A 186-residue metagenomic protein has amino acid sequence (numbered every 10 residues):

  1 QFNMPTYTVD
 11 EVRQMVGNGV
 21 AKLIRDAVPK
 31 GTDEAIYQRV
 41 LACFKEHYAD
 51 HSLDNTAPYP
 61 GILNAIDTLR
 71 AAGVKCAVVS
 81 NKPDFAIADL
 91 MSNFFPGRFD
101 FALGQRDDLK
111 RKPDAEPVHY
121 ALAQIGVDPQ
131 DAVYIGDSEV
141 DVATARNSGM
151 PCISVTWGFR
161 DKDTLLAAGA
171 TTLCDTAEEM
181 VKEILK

Functional and structural regions predicted by a protein language model:
Q1-Q14, V28: Active-site neighborhood of HAD-like aspartate-dependent phosphohydrolases
V9-D10, A35, D84, A88-K186: Asp-based, Mg2+/Mn2+-dependent phosphohydrolase catalytic module
V16-V20, V40-Y48, P83, F94: Hydrophobic/aromatic residues within well-ordered alpha-helical segments
G19-D33, L90, A121-L122: Helix-loop "lid/cap" segments that line or gate small-molecule binding pockets
R25-N64, A72: Metal-dependent phosphoesterase signature
S52-T56, N81, K110: Short, flexible loop segments at the rims of nucleotide/cofactor-binding pockets, characterized by
I62-S92: Substrate-recognition element of Asp-dependent hydrolases with the DxDx(T/V) motif
